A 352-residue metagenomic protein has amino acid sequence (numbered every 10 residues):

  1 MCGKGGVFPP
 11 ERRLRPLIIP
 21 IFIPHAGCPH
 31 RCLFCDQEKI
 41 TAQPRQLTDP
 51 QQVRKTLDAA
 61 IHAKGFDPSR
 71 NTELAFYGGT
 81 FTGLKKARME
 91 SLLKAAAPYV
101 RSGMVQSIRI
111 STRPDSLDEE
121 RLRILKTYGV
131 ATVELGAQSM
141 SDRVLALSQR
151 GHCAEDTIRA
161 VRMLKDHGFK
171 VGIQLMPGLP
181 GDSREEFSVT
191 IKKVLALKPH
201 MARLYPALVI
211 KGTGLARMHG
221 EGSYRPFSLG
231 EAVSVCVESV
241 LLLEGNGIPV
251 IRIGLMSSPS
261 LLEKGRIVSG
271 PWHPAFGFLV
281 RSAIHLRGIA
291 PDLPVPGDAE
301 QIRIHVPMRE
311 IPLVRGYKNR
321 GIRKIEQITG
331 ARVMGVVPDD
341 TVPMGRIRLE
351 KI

Functional and structural regions predicted by a protein language model:
C2-K4, P10-L17, E221-I352: Auxiliary Fe-S-binding modules of radical SAM enzymes
G5-A42, R54, D58-T82, S111-R113 (+2 more regions): N-terminal pre-triad scaffold of radical SAM enzymes
I19, L74, I108, V133 (+3 more regions): Conserved beta-strand core positions
P24-C28, Y205-I210, M256-S257: Short glycine-enriched loops at secondary-structure junctions
H30-C32, I210-A216, L261-E263: Short acidic/His/Gly/Ser-rich catalytic and metal-binding motifs that mark active-site loops of diverse hydrolases
I40-K55, A63, G78-A207, K211-V233: Conserved non-cysteine loop/helix-boundary elements of the Radical SAM core domain that shape
F66-N71, S102-V105, G297-A299: Short helix-terminating capping/connector loops at secondary-structure junctions
T72, Q106, A131, H200 (+2 more regions): Short acidic/polar active-site loop segments enriched in Thr and Asp
